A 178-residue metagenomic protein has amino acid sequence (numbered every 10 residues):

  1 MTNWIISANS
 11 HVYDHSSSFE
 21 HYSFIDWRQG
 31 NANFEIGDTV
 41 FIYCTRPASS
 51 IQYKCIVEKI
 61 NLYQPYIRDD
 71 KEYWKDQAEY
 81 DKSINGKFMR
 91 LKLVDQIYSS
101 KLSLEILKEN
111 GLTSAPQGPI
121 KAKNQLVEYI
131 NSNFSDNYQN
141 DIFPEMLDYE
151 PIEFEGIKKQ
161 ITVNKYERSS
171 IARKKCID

Functional and structural regions predicted by a protein language model:
N3-I6, Y22-Q29, P65-P151: Contiguous surface segments at macromolecular interaction interfaces
S7-H21: Short, basic/aromatic beta-hairpin or loop at an interaction surface
H11-Y13, P47-A48, Q96: Short, solvent-exposed loop/turn segments at secondary-structure junctions
W27, A48-S49: A short beta-loop-beta micro-motif enriched in histidine and acidic residues
G30-C44: Short coil-to-beta transition motif at edge beta-strands of beta-rich domains
Y43-R46, C55: Short Ser/Thr-interspersed hydrophobic loop/turn segments at strand-loop and sheet-helix junctions that line or gate
S50-N61: Short beta-strand-centered aromatic/proline hotspots
M146-D178: Short, charged surface segments at domain edges that flank catalytic/cofactor-binding sites
